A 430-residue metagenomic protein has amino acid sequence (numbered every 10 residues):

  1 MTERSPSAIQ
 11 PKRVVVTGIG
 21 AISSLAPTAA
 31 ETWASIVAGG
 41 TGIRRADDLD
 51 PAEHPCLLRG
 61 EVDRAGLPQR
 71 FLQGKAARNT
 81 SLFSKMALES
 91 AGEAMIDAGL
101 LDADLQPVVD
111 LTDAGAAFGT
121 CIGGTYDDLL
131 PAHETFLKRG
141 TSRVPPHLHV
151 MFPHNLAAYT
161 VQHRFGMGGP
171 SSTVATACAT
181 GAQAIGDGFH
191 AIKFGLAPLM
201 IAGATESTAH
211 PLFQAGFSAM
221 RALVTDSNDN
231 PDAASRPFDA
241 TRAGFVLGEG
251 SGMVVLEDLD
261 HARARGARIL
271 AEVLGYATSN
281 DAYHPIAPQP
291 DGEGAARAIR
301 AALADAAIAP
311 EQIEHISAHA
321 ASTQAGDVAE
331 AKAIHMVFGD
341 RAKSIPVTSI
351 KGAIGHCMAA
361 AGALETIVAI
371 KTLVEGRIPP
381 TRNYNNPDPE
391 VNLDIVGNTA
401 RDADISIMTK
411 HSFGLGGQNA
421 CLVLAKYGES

Functional and structural regions predicted by a protein language model:
M1-A76, A98, D260-E272, I367-T381 (+1 more regions): ACP-dependent fatty acid/polyketide chain-elongation machinery
R13-T17, G40-R45, N230-A306, E314-H315 (+2 more regions): Condensing-enzyme catalytic core mediating Claisen C-C bond formation in acyl metabolism
V16, G40-T176, T205-Q214, P310-G326: Conserved beta-ketoacyl condensing-enzyme motif
G18, I36, A91, A116 (+11 more regions): Conserved small-residue
D47, L196-A243, Y276-P290, A320-D327 (+1 more regions): Acyl-CoA/ACP chain-elongation machinery
M86-G99, A157, E257-L259, G292-A307 (+3 more regions): Short, well-ordered amphipathic alpha-helical segments that serve as non-catalytic structural scaffolds within diverse
A87-L100, H154-A157, Q162-F165, S171-E206 (+4 more regions): Active-site-proximal alpha-helical scaffold in enzymes
L137-P145, G186, H190, F194 (+3 more regions): Glycine-/small-residue-rich "gating" segment that lines the acyl/pantetheine channel and substrate pocket
